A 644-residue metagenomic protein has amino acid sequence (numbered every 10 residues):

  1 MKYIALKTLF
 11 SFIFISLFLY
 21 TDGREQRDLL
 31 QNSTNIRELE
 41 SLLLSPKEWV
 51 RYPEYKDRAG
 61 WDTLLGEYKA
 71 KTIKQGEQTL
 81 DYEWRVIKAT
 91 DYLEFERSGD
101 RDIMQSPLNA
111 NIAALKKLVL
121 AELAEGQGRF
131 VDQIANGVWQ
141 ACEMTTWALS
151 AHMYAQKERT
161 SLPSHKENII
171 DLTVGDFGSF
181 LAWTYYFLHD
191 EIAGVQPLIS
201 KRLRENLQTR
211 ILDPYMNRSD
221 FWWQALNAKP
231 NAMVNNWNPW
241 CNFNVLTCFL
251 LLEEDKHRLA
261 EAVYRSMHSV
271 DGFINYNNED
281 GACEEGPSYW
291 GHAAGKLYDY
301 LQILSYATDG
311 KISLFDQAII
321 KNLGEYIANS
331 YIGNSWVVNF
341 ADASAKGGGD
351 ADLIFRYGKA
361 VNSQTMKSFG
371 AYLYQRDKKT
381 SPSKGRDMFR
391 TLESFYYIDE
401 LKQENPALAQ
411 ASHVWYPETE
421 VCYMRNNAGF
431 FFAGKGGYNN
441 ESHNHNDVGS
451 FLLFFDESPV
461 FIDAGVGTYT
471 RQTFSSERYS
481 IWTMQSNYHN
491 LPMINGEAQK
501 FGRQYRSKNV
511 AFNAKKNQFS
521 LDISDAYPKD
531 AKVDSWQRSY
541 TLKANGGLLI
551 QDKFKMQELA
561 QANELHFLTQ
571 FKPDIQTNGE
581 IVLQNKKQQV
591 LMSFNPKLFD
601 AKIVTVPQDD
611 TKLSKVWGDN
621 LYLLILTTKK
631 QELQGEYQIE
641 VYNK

Functional and structural regions predicted by a protein language model:
M1-Q26: Bacterial Sec-dependent N-terminal signal peptides
D22-E25, Y154, G175, L373-K379 (+1 more regions): CBM-like, beta-strand-rich accessory domains located in the C-terminal region of large, secreted polysaccharide-active
R24-E96: Low-complexity, Ser/Thr/Pro/Gly-enriched N-terminal "stalk/linker" regions
W49, G99-N111, L123, E158-G175 (+5 more regions): Solvent-exposed loop and edge beta-strand segments that line ligand/cofactor-binding and catalytic clefts
G76-I87, I134-H152, I199-L226, E261-G281 (+1 more regions): Long, well-ordered core segments of solenoidal/helical folds
A110-A124, N136-Q140, G175-W183: Non-membrane alpha-helical segments in proteins
S161-G286, L392-P406: Active-site lining segments of carbohydrate-active enzymes
A294-F461, F512-A514, L521, Q631: Carbohydrate-active enzyme catalytic cores, enriched for enzymes that act on polyanionic acidic polysaccharides
